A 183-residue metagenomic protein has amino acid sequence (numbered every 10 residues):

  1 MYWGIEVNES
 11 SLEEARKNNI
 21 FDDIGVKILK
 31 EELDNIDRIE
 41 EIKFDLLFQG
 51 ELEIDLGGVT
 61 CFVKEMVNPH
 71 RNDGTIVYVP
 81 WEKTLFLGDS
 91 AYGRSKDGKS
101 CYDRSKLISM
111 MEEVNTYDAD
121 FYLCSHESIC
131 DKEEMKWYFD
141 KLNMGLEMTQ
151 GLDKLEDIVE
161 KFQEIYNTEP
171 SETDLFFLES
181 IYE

Functional and structural regions predicted by a protein language model:
M1, R71-G74, Y92-D97, L123-E133: Active-site environment of divalent metal-dependent phosphoester hydrolases
M1-L46, M144-E147: Active-site HxH/HxHxD metal-binding segment of metal-dependent hydrolases
S11-L12, I24-G25, L29-E32, W81 (+3 more regions): Generic structural signal of hydrophobic/aromatic residues within well-ordered alpha-helices of folded domains
E14-F21, S90-Y92, E113-T116, T149-D153: Short, surface-exposed, polar/charged, turn-prone segments marking secondary-structure boundaries
D34-S109: Catalytic core of the metallo-beta-lactamase
K106-I158: Divalent-metal (often Zn2+) His-rich catalytic cores of metallo-beta-lactamase-fold enzymes
Q150-E183: C-terminal regulatory/interaction regions
